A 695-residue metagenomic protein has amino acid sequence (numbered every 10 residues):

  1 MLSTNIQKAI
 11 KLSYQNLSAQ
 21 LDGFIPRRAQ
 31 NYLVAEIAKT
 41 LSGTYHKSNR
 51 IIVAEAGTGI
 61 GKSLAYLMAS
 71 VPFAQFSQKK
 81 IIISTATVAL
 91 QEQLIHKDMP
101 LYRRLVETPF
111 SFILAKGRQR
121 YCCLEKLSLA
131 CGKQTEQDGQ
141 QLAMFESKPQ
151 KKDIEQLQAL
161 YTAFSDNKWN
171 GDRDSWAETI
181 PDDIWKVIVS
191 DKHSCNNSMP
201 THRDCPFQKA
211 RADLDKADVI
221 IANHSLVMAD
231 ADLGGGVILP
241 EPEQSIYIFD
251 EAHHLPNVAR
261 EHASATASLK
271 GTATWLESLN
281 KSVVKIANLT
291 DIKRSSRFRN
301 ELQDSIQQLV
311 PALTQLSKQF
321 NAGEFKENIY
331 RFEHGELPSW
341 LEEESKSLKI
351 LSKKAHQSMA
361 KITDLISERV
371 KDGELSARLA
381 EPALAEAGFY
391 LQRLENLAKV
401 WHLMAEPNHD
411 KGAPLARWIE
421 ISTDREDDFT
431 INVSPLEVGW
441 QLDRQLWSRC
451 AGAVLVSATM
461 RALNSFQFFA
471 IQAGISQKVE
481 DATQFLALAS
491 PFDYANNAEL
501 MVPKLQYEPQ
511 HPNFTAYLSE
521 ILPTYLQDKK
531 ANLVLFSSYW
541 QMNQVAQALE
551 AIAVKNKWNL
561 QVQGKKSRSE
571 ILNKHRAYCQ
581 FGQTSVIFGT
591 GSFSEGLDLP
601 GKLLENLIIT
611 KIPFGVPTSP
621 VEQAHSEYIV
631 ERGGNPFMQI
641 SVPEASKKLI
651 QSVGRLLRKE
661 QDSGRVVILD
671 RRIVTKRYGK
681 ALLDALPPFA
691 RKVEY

Functional and structural regions predicted by a protein language model:
L2-A54: Conserved pre-motif I regulatory segment
L2-S18, K47, T58, Q78-I81 (+4 more regions): A substrate-engagement module of RecA-like helicase motors
H46-M68: Walker A/P-loop
Y66, P72, A89-E92, H96-P100 (+4 more regions): Signature of the SF2 helicase/ATPase Hel1-core->accessory helical subdomain module
K186-D215, M228-I238, L365-K504, R568-G591: A contiguous, basic/glycine-rich beta-loop/short-helix subdomain that forms a polymer-engagement track
R444, P503-S537: Conserved interdomain hinge at the start of the Helicase C-terminal
P491, P503-P512, K565-V674: Conserved RecA-like P-loop NTPase helicase motor core
S537-G564: Conserved helicase motor "Helicase C" RecA-like lobe of SF1/SF2 P-loop NTPases
